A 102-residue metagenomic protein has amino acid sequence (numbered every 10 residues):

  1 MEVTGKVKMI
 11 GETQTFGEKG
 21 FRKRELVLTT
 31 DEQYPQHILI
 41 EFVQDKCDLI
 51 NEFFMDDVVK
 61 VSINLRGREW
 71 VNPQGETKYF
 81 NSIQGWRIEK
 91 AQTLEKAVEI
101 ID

Functional and structural regions predicted by a protein language model:
M1-T4, T15-E18, E89-D102: Acidic, gly/ser/pro-rich intrinsically disordered tails
M1-V3, V59, N81: Hydrophobic core residues within well-ordered beta-strands of beta-rich domains
Q14-T29: Short aromatic-glycine-enriched beta-strand elements
E25-D31, L39-E41, N81-R87: Short, acidic/hydrophobic/Gly-rich beta-strand patch recurrent on exposed beta strands that often constitutes part
K46-S62: Short nucleic-acid-contacting surface segments enriched for D/E, G, S/T with interspersed K/R
R66-R68, N72-E95: OB-fold/S1-family single-stranded nucleic acid-binding modules
